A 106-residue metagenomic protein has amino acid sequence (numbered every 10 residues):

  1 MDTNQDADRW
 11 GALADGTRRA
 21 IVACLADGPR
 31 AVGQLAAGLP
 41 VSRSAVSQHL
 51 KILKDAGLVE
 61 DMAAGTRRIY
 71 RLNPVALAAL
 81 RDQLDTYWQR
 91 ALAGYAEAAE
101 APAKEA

Functional and structural regions predicted by a protein language model:
M1-Q5, A23, A78-A106: Amphipathic alpha-helical dimerization/coiled-coil segments that flank or bridge DNA-binding/regulatory modules
D2-S44, T66-A78: N-terminal helix-turn-helix DNA-binding core of bacterial DNA-binding proteins
A23, Q48-K51: Base-recognition residues in the alpha-helical recognition helix of bacterial helix-turn-helix
A37, K51-D55: Residue-level detection of the helix-turn-helix DNA-binding "recognition helix"
K54-G65, R71: Beta-hairpin "wing" of winged helix-turn-helix
